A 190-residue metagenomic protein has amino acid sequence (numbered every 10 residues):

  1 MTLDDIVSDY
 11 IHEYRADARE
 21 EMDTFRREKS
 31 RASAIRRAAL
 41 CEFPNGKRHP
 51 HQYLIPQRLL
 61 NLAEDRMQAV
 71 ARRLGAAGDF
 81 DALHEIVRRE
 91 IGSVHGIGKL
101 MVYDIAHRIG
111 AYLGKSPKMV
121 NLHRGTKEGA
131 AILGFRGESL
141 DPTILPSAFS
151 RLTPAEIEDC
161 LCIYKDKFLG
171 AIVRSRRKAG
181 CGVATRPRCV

Functional and structural regions predicted by a protein language model:
M1-E28, H84, L100-V190: C-terminal accessory module of base-excision DNA glycosylases/AP lyases that mediates lesion recognition and DNA
M1-M67: Domain-scale selection of a single, long terminal region that carries the protein's primary operational module
A38-G46, I91-V94, I109-G110, A130-G134: Generic structural signal for hydrophobic core residues of well-folded globular domains
H49-H95: Helix-hairpin-helix/helix-loop-helix acidic hairpins
